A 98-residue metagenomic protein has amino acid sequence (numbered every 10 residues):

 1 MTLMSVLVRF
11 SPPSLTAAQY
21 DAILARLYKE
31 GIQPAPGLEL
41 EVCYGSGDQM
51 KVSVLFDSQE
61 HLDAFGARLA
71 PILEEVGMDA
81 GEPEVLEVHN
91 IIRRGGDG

Functional and structural regions predicted by a protein language model:
M1-K51, D57-P71, G77-G98: Short S/T/G/P-rich N-terminal loop/turn motif that feeds into the first structured element of a domain
